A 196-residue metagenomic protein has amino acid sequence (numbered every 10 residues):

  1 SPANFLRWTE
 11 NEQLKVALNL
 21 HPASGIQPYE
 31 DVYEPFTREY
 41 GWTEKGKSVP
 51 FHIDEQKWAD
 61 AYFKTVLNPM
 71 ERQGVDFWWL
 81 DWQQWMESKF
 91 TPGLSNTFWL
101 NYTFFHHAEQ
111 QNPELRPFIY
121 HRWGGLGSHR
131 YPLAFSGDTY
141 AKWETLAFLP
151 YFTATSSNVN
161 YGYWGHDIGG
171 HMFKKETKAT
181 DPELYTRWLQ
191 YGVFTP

Functional and structural regions predicted by a protein language model:
S1-P196: Catalytic-domain carbohydrate-binding cleft regions of carbohydrate-active enzymes
